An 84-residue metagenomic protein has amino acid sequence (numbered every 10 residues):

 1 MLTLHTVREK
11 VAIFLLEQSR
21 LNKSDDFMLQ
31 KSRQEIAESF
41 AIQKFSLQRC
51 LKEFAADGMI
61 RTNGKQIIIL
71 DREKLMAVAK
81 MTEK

Functional and structural regions predicted by a protein language model:
M1-V7, S24-F27: Short, Lys/Arg-enriched, Trp-marked, Pro/Gly-tolerant hinge/linker segments that flank
T3, V7-K10, F14, S32: N-terminal positioning helix adjacent to the helix-turn-helix/winged-helix DNA-binding module
Q18-K84: Phosphate-/nucleic-acid-contacting segments
